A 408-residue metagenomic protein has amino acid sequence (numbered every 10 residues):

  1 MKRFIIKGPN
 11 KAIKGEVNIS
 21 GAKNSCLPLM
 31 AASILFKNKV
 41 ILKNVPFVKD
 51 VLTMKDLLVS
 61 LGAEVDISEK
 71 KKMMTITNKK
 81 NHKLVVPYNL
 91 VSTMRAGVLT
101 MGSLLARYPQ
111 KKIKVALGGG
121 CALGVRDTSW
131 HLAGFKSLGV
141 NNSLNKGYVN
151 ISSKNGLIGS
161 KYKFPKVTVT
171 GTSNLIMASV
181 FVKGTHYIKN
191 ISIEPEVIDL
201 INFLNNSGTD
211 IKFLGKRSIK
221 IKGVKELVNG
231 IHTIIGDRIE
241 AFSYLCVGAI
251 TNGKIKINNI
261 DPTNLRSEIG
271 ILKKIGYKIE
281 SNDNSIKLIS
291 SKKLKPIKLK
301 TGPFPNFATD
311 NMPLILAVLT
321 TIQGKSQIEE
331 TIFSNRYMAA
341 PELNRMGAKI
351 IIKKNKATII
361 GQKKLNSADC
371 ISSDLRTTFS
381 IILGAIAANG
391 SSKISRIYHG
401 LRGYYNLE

Functional and structural regions predicted by a protein language model:
M1-E408: Short, structured segments at the rim of ligand-binding sites
